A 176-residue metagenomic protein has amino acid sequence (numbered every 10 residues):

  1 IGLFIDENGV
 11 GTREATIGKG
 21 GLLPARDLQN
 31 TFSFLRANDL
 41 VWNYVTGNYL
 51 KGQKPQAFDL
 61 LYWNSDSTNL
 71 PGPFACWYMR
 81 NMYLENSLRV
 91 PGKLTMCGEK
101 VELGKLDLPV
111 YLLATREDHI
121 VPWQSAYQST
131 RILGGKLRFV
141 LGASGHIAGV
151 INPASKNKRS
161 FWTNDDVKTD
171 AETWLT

Functional and structural regions predicted by a protein language model:
I1-W77: Alpha/beta-hydrolase-fold enzymes
N64-V101, L108-P109: Mobile cap/lid helix-loop segments that gate and shape the active-site cleft of serine hydrolases
N81-E85, V90-L94, K136-N152: Catalytic lobes of large eukaryotic enzymes
L103-L106, R131-G134: Short, conserved loop/helix-junction motifs that constitute active-site signature segments in enzyme catalytic cores
L112-A114, D118: Short beta-strand/loop motif that positions the catalytic acidic residue of the alpha/beta-hydrolase fold
P122-I132: Short alpha-helix in the alpha/beta-hydrolase fold that links the catalytic acid
G142-T173: Histidine-bearing beta->alpha loop at or near hydrolase active sites
